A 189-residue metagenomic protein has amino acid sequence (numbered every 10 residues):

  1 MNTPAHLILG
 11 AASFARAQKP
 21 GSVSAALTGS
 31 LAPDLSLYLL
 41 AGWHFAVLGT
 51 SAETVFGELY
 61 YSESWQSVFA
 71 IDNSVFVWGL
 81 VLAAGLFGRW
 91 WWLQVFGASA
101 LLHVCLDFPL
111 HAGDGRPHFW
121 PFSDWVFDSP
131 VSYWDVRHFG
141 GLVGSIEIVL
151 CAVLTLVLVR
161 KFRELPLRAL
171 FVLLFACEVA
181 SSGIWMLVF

Functional and structural regions predicted by a protein language model:
M1-F189: N-terminal membrane-targeting hydrophobic helices
